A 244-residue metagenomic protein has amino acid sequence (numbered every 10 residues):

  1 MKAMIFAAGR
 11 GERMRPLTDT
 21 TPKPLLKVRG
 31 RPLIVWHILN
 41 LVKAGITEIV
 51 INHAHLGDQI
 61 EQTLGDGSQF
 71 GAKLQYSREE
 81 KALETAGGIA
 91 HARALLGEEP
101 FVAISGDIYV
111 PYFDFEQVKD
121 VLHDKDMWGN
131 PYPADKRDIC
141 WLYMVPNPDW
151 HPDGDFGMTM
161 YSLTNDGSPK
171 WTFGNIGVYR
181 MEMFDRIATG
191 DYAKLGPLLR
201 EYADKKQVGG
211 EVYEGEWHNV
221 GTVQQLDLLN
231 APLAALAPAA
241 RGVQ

Functional and structural regions predicted by a protein language model:
M1-V28, V42-A44: Glycine-rich N-terminal loop/short-helix segment of MobA-like nucleotidyltransferase
K2-I5, R31-S105, R186-T189, L236-Q244: Conserved N-terminal catalytic core of the sugar/cofactor nucleotidyltransferase
R10, G106-I108: Active-site metal-binding loops of divalent metal-dependent hydrolases
M14, I60-L64, L229: Hydrophobic packing residues within well-ordered alpha-helices of enzyme cores
P24, K73-Q75, Q207-G209: Conserved beta-strand segments of alpha/beta enzyme cores
V28, L41-I46, Q59-Q69, Y112-D120 (+2 more regions): Nucleotide and nucleotide-moiety/phosphate-recognizing core
V102, Y109, D114-K136, N147-W150 (+1 more regions): Catalytic-core segments of class I nucleotidyltransferases/pyrophosphorylases that form NMP-activated intermediates
